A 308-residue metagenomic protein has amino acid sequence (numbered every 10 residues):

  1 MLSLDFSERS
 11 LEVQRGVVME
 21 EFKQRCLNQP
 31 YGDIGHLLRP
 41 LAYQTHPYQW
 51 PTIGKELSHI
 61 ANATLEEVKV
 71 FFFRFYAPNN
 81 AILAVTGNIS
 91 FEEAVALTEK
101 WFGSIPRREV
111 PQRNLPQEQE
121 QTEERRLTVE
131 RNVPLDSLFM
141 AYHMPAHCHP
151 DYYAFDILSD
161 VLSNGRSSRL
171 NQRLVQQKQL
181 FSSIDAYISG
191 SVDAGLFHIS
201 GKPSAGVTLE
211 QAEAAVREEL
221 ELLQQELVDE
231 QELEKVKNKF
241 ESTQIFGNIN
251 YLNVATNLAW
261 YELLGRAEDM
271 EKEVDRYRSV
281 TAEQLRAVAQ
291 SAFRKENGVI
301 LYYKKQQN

Functional and structural regions predicted by a protein language model:
M1-V110, T128, A146, A154 (+1 more regions): Charge-rich, well-structured scaffold segments of protease-associated domains
K23, P40, V110-S167: His/Glu-based metal-binding/catalytic segments typifying zinc-dependent metallopeptidases
